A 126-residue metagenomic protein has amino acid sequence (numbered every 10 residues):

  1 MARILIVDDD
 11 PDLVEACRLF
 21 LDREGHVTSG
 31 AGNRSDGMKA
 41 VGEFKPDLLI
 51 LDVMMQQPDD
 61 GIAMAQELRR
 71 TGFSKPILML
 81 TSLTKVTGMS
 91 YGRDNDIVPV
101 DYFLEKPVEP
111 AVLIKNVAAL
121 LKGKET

Functional and structural regions predicted by a protein language model:
D10, M54-Q56: The short loop immediately C-terminal to the conserved phospho-acceptor aspartate in CheY-like receiver
P11-S29: Two-component/phosphorelay signaling modules centered on CheY-like receiver
G30-K39, D60-G61: Helix N-cap/capping motif at the beta->alpha junctions
G42-F44, L68-S74: Conserved phosphotransfer cores of two-component systems
F44-L51: Active-site beta3 strand of CheY-like receiver
I62-A63, R70, T84-L104, K115: Alpha4 helix (beta4-alpha4-beta5 surface) of REC/receiver domains from two-component response regulators
L80-S82: Hydrophobic/aromatic residues positioned on beta-strands within the core alpha/beta folds
E105-A118, E125: C-terminal output helix
